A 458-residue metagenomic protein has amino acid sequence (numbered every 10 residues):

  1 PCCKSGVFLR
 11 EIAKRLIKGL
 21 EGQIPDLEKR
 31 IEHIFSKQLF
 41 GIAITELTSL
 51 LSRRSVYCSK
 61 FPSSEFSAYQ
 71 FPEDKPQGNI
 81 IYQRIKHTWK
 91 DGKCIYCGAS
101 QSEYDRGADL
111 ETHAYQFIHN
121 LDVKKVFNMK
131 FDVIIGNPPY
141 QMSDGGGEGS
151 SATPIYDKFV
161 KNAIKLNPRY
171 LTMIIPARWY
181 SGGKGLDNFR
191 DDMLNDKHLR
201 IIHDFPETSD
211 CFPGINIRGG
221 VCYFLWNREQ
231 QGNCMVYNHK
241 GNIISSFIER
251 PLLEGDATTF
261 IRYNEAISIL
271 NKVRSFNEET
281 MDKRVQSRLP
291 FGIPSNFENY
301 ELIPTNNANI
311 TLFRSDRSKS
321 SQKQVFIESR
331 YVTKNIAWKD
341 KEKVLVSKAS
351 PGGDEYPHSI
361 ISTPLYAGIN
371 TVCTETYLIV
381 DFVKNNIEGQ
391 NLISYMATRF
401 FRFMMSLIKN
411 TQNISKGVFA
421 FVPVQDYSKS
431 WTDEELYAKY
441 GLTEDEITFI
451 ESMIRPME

Functional and structural regions predicted by a protein language model:
P1-I202, E207-C211, G220, F224 (+1 more regions): SAM-dependent methyltransferase catalytic region
S52, L392, I450-E451: A structural signal for short hydrophobic/aromatic patches embedded in well-ordered alpha helices
C58, T398, P456-M457: A short structural micro-motif
K125, M129, T208-E446: C-terminal substrate-recognition regions of SAM-dependent nucleic acid methyltransferases
T448-E458: Short, amphipathic C-terminal "tail helix"
